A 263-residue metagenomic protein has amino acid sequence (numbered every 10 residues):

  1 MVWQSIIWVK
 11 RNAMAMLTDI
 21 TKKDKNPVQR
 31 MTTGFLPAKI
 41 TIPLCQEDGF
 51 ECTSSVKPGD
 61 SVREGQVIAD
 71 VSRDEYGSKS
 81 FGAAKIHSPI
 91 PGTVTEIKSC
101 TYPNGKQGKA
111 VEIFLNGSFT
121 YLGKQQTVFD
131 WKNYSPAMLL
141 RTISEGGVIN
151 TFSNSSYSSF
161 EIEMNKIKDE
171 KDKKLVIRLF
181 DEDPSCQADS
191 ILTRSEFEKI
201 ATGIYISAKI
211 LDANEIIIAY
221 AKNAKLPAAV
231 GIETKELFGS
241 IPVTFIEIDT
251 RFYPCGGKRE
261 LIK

Functional and structural regions predicted by a protein language model:
M1-S55, D70-R73: N-terminal, Lys/Arg-enriched amphipathic/low-complexity engagement segments that precede the first folded domain
T41-I42, Q46-F50, V62-G65, D74-E96: Generic structural motif
V56-V62, T101-Y102: Acidic, glycine-anchored pre-beta loop/turn
V67, R73-D74, S99, N116: Short, surface-exposed secondary-structure boundary micro-motifs
A84-Y121: Hydrophobic or amphipathic alpha-helical targeting/insertion segments
T120-S156, N165-D169, K174-F180, T244-K263: Phosphate/diphosphate-binding glycine-rich loops and adjacent basic-rich segments that engage nucleotide
S153, N214-K263: Hydrophobic alpha-helical positions that pack around
R194-I210: Histidine-anchored nucleotide/phosphate-binding helix
